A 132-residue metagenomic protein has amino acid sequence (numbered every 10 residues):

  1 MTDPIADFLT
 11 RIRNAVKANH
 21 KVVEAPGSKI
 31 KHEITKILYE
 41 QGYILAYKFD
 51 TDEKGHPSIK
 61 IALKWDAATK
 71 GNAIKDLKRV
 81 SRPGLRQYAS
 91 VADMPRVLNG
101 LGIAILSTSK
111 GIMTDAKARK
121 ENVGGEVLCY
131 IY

Functional and structural regions predicted by a protein language model:
M1-Y132: Core subunits and conserved enzymes of cellular information-processing and envelope-translocation systems across
